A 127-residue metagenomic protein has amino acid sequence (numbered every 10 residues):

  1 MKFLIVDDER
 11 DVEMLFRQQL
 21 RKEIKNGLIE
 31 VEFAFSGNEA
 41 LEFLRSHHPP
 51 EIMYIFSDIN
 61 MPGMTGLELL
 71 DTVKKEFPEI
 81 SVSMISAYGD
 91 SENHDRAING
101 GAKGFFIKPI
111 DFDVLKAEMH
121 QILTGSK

Functional and structural regions predicted by a protein language model:
F3, P49-F56: Active-site beta3 strand of CheY-like receiver
D8, K108: A Lys-centered signature of the CheY-like receiver
R10-E32: Two-component/phosphorelay signaling modules centered on CheY-like receiver
F33-R45, G66: Helix N-cap/capping motif at the beta->alpha junctions
E42, L67-E79: Short amphipathic alpha-helix used as the core "switch/output" element in two-component signaling
M61: Receiver (REC) domain active-site loop signature in two-component systems and cognate sites in sensor histidine kinases
E68, G89-G104, V114-A117: Alpha4 helix (beta4-alpha4-beta5 surface) of REC/receiver domains from two-component response regulators
